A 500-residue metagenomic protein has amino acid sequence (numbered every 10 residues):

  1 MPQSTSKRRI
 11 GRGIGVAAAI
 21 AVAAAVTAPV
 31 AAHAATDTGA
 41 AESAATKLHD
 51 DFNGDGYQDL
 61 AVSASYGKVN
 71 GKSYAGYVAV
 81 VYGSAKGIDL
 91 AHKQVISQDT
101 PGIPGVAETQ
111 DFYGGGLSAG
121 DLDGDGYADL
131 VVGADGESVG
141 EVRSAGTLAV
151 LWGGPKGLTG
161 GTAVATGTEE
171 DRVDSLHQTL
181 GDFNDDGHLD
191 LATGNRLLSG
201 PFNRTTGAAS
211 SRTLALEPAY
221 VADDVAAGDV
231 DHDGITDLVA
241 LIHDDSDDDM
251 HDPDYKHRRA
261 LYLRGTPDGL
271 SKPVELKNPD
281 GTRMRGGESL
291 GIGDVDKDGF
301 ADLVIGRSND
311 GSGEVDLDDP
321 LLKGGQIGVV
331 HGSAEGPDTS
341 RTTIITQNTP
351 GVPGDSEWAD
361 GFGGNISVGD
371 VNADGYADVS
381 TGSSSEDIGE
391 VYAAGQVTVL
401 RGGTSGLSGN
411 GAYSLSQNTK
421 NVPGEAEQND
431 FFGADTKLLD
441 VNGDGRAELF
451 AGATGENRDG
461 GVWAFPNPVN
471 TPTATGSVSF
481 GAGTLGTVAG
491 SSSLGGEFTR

Functional and structural regions predicted by a protein language model:
M1-T36: Secretory targeting and sorting signals
A25-D50, D55: C-terminal region of N-terminal signal peptides and the immediate post-cleavage residues of exported proteins
A35-T46, I103-G116, T166-T179, A215-A226 (+4 more regions): Repeat-based blade/solenoid architectures
S43-G54, G116-G124, T179-D185, A226-H232 (+4 more regions): Structural signature of eukaryotic scaffold interfaces centered on beta-propeller domains
G54-S63, G124-D135, D185-G194, H232-L241 (+3 more regions): Acidic/hydrophobic-patterned starts of short beta strands in beta-sheet-rich repeat architectures
S65-G67, S118, D135-E137, G194-R196 (+4 more regions): Short loop/turn segments immediately following the C-termini of beta-strands
N70-D99, S138-T166, R196-T213, D249-L276 (+3 more regions): Beta-propeller blade repeat segments, especially FG-GAP/WD-type strand-to-loop junctions in 6- to 7-bladed propeller
V142, T147-W152, K156-V295, F300-A301 (+1 more regions): Solenoidal tandem-repeat scaffolds enriched in leucines and small polar residues
